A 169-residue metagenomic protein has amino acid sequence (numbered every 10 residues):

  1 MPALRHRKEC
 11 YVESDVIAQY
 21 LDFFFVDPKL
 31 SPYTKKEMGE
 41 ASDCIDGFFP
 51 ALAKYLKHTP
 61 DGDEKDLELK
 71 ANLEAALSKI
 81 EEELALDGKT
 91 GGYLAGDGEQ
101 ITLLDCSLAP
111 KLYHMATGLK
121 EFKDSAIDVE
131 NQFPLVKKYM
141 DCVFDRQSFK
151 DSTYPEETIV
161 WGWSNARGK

Functional and structural regions predicted by a protein language model:
M1-Q100: GST-like domain detector, emphasizing the conserved glutathione-binding G-site in the N-terminal thioredoxin-like
Y20, A76-K79, E83, K111 (+2 more regions): Alpha-helical recognition domains of nuclear gene-regulatory proteins
G62-A71, K120-N131: Acidic, serine/threonine/proline-rich low-complexity intrinsically disordered regions
G98-K123, Q132: GST superfamily/GST-like fold recognition
I127-D128, P134-D141: Catalytic lobes of large eukaryotic enzymes
F133, R146-Q147: Acidic-histidine catalytic/liganding microenvironments
S152-T153: Intrinsically disordered, low-complexity regions enriched in proline, serine, glycine and charged residues
E157-K169: C-terminal helix/juxtamembrane-tail motif
